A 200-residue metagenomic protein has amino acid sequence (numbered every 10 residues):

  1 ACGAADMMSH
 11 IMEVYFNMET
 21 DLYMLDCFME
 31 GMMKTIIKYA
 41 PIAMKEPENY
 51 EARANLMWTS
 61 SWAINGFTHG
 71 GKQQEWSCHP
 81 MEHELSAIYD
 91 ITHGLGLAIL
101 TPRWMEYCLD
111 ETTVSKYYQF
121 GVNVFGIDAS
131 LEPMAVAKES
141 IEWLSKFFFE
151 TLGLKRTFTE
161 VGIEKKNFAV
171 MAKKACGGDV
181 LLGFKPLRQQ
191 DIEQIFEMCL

Functional and structural regions predicted by a protein language model:
A1, L22-L25, K185: Short, N-terminal intrinsically disordered low-complexity segments that are rich in Pro/Gly and polar/charged residues
A1-A4, R53, L97, F168 (+1 more regions): Short runs of predominantly hydrophobic/aromatic residues within well-ordered alpha helices that form helix-helix
C2-V14: Internal alpha/beta core interface subdomains
M7, S115-Q119, V170: Short, compositionally biased low-complexity segments
V14-W143: Active-site segments that bind and position negatively charged phosphate/pyrophosphate groups
V124-L200: C-terminal charged capping/lid subdomain of soluble metabolic enzymes
